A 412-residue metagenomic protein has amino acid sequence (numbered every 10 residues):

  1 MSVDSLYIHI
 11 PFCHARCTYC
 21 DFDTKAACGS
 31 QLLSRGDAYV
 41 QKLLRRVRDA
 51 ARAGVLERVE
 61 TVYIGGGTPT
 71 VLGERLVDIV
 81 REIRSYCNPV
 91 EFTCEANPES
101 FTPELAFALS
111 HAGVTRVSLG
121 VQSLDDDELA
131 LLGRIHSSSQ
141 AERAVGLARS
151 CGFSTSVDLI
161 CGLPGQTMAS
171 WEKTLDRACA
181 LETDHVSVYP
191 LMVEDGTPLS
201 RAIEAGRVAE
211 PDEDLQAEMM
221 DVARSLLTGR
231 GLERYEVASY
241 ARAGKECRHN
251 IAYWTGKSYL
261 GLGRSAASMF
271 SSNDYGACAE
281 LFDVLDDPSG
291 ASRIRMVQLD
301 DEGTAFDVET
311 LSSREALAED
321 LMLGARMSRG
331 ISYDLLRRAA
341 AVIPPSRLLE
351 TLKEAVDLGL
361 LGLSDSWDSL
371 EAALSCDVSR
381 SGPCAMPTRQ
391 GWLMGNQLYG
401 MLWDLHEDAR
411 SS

Functional and structural regions predicted by a protein language model:
S2-S5, T24-A53, E57-V342, S411: C-terminal scaffold of the Radical SAM
I8: Conserved N-terminal Rossmann-fold NAD(P)-binding element of oxidoreductases
P11-T24: Local cysteine-cluster metal-coordination motifs and their immediate loop/turn environment, predominantly Fe-S cluster
G244-E246, E354, V378: Short solvent-exposed loop/turn micro-motifs enriched in small/polar/acidic residues
V342-D357: Short amphipathic alpha-helical interaction segments
V356-V378: A short, conserved structural fragment
A372, R380-P387: A generic structural motif
R389-S412: Short, amphipathic alpha-helical interaction segments positioned at domain boundaries
